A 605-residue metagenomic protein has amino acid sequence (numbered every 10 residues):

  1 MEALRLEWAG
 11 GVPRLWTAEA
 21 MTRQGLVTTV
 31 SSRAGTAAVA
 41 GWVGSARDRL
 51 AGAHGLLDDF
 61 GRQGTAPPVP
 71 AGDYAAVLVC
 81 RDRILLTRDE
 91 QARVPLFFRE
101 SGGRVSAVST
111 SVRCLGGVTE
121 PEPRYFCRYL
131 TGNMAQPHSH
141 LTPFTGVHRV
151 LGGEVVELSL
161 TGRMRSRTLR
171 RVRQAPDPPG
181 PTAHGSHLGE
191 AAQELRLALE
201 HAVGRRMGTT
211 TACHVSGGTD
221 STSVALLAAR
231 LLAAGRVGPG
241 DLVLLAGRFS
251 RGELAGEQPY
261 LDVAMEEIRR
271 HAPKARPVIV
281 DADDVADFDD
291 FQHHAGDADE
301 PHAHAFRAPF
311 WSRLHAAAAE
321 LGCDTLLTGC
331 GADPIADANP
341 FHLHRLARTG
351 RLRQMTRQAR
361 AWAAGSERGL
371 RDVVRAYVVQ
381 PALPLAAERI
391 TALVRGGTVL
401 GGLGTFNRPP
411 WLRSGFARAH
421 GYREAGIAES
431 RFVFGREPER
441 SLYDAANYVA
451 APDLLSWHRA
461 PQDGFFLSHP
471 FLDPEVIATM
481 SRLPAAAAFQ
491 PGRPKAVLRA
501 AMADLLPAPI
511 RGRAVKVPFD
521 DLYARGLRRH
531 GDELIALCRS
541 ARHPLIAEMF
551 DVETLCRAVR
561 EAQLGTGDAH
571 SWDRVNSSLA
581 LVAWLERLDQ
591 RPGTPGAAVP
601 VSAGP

Functional and structural regions predicted by a protein language model:
M1-A282: Cysteine-centered catalytic environments shared across enzyme families
W42-G61, G404-S441: Glycine/proline-rich, flexible active-site/cofactor-binding loop segments that harbor closely spaced acidic
D82-L85, E90-R93, G102, L160 (+5 more regions): ATP-dependent adenylate-handling active sites, centered on carboxylate activation for C-N bond formation
G116, F291-H294, A425-G435, M480-S481 (+3 more regions): Short amphipathic alpha-helical segments and their helix-coil junctions
G117-P123, R431-D444, P491-R493, R560-N576 (+1 more regions): Structural motif
C127-Q136, R313, Y443-L454, D573-Q590: Short, hydrophobic/amphipathic alpha-helical patches that form generic packing surfaces within helical domains
V280-Q292, V449-L455, P474-I477, I546-V559: Active-site-adjacent bridging/hinge elements
P340, L506-A569: PAPS-dependent sulfotransferase catalytic core
